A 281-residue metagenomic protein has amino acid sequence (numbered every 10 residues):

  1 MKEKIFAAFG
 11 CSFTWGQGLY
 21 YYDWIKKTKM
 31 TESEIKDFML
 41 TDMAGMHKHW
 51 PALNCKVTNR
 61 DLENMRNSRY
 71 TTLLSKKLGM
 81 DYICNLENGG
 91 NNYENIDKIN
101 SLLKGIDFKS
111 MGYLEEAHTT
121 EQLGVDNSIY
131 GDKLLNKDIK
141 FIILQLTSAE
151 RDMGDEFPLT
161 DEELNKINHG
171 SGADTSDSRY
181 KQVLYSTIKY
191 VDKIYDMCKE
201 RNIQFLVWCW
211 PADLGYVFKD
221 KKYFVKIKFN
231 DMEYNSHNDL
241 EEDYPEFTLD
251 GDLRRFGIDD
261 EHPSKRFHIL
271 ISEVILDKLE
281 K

Functional and structural regions predicted by a protein language model:
M1-L114, P263-L270: Serine-esterase "nucleophile elbow" of acetyl-processing enzymes
K2, S33-K36, T41, T120 (+3 more regions): Intrinsic disorder/low-complexity signal
T14, T28-T31, T41, T58 (+7 more regions): Residue-identity detector for threonine
S101-M111, E115, Q122-K281: Alpha-helical cap/lid subdomain in secreted, periplasmic, or secretory-pathway luminal O-acyl-processing enzymes
